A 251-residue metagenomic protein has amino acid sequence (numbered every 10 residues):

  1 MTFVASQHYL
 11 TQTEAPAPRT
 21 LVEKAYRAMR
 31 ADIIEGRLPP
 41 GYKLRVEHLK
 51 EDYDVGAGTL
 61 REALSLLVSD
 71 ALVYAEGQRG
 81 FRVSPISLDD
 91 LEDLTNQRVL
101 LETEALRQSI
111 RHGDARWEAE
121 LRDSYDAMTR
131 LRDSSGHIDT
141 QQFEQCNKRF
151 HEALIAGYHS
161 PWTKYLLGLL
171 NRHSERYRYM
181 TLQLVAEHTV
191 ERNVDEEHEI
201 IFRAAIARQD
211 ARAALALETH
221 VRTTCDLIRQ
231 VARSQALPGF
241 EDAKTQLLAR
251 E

Functional and structural regions predicted by a protein language model:
M1-R111, Q230-E251: Short linear motifs at protein or domain termini
T2-A5, A17, Y179-E251: C-terminal all-alpha effector/ligand-binding and dimerization domain of prokaryotic HTH-type transcriptional repressors
T13, R79, I138, A186-T189: Conserved short-loop catalytic and cofactor-binding motifs
A17, L21, D93-Q97, R116-E120 (+2 more regions): A generic short alpha-helical patch detector that favors 3-5-residue windows in or near N-terminal regions
I34-L38, L106, I110, D114 (+5 more regions): Short, flexible helix-adjacent loops and helix caps
V46, Y53, L60, Y74 (+9 more regions): Bulky hydrophobic/aromatic packing residues
P85-E92, H137, Q141, H188: Short, solvent-exposed segments of well-ordered alpha helices
A115-M180, V194-A207, R212-D226: Conserved amphipathic alpha-helical segments that form helical-bundle/coiled-coil interaction surfaces
